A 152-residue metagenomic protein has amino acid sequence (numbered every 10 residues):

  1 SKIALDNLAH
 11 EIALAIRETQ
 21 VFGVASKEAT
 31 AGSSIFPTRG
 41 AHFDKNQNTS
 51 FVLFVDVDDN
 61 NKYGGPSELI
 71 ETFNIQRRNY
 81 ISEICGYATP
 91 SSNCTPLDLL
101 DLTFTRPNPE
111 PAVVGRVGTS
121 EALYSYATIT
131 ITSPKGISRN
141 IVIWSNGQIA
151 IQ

Functional and structural regions predicted by a protein language model:
S1-V21, A25-Q152: N-terminal helix-rich module
